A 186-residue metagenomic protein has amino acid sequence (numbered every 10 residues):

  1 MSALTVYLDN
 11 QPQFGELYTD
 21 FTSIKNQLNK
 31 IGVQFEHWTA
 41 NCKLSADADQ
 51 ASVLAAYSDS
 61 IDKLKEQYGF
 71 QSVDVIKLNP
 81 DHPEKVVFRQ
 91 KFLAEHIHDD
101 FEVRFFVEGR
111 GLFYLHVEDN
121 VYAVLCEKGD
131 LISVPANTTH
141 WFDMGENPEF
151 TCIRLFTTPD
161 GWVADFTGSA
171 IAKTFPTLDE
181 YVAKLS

Functional and structural regions predicted by a protein language model:
M1-F70: N-terminal leader/capping segments at the start of a protein or of a new domain
H37, D74-K77, R154: Structural signal for conserved beta-strand scaffold positions within catalytic alpha/beta enzyme cores
V75-D99: Conserved short histidine dyad/triad with adjacent acidic residue
K85, F113-L115, Y122: Short, solvent-exposed loop/turn segments at secondary-structure junctions
I97-V117: Short, conserved beta-strand element in jelly-roll/cupin
C126-E146: Conserved metal-binding segment of the jelly-roll/cupin
D143-S186: Double-stranded beta-helix
